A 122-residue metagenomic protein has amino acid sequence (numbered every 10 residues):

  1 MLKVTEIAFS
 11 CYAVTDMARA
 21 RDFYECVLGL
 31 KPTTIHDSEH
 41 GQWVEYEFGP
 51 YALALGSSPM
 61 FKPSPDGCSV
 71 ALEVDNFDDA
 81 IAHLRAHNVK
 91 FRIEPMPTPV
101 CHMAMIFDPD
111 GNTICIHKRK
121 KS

Functional and structural regions predicted by a protein language model:
M1-K3, I81-S122: Vicinal oxygen chelate
M1-R21, C68-V70, K120-S122: N-terminal beta-strand motif that seeds the catalytic metal site of vicinal oxygen chelate
K3-E6, F61-G67, P97-T98: Short glycine-enriched loop/turn motifs at secondary-structure junctions
C11, W43-E45, A71, M103-M105: Short hydrophobic/aromatic beta-strand element in the GNAT-like acyltransferase core that lines or flanks the acyl-donor
A18-P32: Amphipathic alpha-helical segments
F23, D78-H83: Short amphipathic alpha-helices within nucleic acid-binding modules
G29-H36, F91-P95: Short secondary-structure junctions
K31-G67, T113-R119: Conserved short beta-strand elements that form part of the metal-binding/catalytic scaffold of enzyme active sites
